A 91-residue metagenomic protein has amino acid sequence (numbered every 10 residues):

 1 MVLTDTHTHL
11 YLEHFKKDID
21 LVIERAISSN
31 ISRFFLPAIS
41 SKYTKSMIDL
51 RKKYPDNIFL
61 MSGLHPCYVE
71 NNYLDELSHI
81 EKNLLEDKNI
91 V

Functional and structural regions predicted by a protein language model:
M1-V91: Mid-domain alpha/beta scaffold segments of enzyme catalytic cores
